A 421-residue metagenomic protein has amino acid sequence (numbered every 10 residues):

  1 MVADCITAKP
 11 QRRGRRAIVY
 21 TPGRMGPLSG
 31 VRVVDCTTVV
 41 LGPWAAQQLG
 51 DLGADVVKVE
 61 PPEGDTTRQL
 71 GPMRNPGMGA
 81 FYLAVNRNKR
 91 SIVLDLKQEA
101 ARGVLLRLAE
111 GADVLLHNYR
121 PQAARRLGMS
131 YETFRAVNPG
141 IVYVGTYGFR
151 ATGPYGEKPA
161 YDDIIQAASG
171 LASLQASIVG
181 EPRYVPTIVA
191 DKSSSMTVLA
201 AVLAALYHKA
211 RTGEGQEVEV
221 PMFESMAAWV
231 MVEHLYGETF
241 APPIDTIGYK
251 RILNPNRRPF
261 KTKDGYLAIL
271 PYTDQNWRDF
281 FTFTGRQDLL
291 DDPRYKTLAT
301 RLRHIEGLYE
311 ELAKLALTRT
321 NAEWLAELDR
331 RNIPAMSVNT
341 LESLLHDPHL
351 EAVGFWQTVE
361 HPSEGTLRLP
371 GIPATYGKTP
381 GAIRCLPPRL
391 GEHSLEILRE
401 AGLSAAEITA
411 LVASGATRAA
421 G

Functional and structural regions predicted by a protein language model:
R12-E214, R389, L395-G421: N-terminal helix-loop segment corresponding to the beta1-alpha1 unit of nucleotide/adenylate-binding folds
E63, G148-R150, M222-A227, D264-Y266 (+3 more regions): Glycine-rich beta-alpha junction loops
Y82, I247-I252, R257-P259, E364-L367 (+1 more regions): Short Gly/Pro-enriched turn/cap motifs at secondary-structure boundaries
A151, V179-V189, A210-M226, D245-I252 (+1 more regions): Conserved Rossmann-fold dehydrogenase catalytic segment
S195-G215, A228-T239, T282-Q287: Oxidoreductase and adenylate-handling cofactor-binding alpha/beta cores
K250-R331, A335: Aromatic-enriched alpha-helical interface/lid elements that frame and gate functional surfaces
R330-R384: A glycine-rich dinucleotide-binding beta-alpha-beta segment and adjacent secondary-structure elements that constitute
